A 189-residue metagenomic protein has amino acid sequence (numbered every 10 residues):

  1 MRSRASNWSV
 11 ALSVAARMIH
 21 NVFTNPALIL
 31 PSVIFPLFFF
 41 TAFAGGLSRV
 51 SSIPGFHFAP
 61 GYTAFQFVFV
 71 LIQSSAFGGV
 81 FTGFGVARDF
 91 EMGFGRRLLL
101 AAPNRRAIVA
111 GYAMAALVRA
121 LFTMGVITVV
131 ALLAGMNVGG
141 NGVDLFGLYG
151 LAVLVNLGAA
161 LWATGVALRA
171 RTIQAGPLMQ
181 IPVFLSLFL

Functional and structural regions predicted by a protein language model:
S3-R4, V10, M18-M92, A120 (+3 more regions): Transmembrane helix-boundary elements of multi-pass transport/secretion proteins, especially ABC-type permease modules
S9, S13, Q180-V183: Alpha-helix N-cap/helix-start motif at coil-to-helix transitions, marked by capping-box chemistry
S13, R17-N21, M92-L100, A167: Short amphipathic alpha-helical coupling elements at transmembrane boundaries
V14, T24, L161: Short, conserved clusters of charged catalytic residues that mark active-site and nucleotide-handling motifs
G46-L47, V86, G95-L98, V130 (+4 more regions): Hydrophobic alpha-helical interface/terminus motif in multipass membrane transporters
F69-A76, V153, P182-L189: Hydrophobic transmembrane alpha-helices
V86-A115: Helix-loop-helix units of permease transmembrane domains in multi-pass membrane transporters, especially ABC
R105-L185: Alpha-helical transmembrane segments and their short interhelical loops
